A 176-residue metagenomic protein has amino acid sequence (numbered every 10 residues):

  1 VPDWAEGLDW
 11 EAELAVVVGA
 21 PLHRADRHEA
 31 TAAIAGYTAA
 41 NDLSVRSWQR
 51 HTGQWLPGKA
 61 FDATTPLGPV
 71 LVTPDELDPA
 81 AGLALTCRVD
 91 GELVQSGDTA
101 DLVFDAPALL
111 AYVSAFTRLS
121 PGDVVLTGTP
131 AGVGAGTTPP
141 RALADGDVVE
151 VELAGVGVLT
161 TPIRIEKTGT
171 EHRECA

Functional and structural regions predicted by a protein language model:
V1-L8, L22-E29, W55-K59, T73-L77: A generic local secondary-structure boundary/capping motif
P2-W4, A12-L14, V18-L22, C87 (+1 more regions): Hydrophobic beta-sheet segments that form the core/acyl-binding groove of ACP/CoA-dependent acyl-chain-processing
W4-L8, Y37, L93, R118: A subset of signal/propeptide-processing and intrinsically disordered low-complexity segments in secreted/extracellular
W10-L14, A33-G36, A63, A81-L85: A generic structural signal for short beta-strands and their flanking turns/coil linkers
W10-L14, V18-A20, T38-L43, L71 (+1 more regions): Short, structured patches in soluble enzyme cores that scaffold and shape functional sites
D26-T38: Short Gly/aromatic-enriched secondary-structure transition segments
R46-A176: Catalytic-pocket segment enriched in acidic/His residues
